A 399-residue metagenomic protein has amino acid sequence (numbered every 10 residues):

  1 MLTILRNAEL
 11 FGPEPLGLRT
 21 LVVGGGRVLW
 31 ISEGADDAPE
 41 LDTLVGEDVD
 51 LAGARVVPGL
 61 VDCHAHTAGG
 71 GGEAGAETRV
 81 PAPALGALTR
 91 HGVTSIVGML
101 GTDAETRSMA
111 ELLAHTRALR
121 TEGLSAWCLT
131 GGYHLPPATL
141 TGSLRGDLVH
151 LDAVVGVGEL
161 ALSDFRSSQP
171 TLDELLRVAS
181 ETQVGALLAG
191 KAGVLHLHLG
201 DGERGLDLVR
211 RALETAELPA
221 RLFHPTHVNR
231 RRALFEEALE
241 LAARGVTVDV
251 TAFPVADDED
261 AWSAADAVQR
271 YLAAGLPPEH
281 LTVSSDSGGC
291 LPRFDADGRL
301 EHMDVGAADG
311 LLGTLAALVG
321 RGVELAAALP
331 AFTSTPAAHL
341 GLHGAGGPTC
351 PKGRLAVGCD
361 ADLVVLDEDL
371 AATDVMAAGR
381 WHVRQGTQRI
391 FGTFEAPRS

Functional and structural regions predicted by a protein language model:
M1-T3, L10-V57: Histidine-rich, glycine-flanked metal-binding segment
A8, L21, G26, G53 (+10 more regions): Divalent metal-coordination and catalytic microenvironments
A8, R19, G25-V28, H343-S399: C-terminal cap of metal-dependent C-N hydrolases
T43, L51-A114: Metal-associated gating/positioning segment near the N- to mid-region
V45-A54, S143-L148, A265-P278: Short amphipathic alpha-helices and their capping/turn segments at secondary-structure boundaries
P83-P136, D152-F165, L187-D201, R221-T226: Divalent metal-dependent hydrolysis catalytic cores, especially in the metallo-beta-lactamase
S180-P292, L300-E301: Active-site core of metal-dependent hydrolases
A273-C359, V364: His/Asp/Glu-enriched, well-ordered alpha-helical/loop segment that forms or immediately abuts the divalent-metal
